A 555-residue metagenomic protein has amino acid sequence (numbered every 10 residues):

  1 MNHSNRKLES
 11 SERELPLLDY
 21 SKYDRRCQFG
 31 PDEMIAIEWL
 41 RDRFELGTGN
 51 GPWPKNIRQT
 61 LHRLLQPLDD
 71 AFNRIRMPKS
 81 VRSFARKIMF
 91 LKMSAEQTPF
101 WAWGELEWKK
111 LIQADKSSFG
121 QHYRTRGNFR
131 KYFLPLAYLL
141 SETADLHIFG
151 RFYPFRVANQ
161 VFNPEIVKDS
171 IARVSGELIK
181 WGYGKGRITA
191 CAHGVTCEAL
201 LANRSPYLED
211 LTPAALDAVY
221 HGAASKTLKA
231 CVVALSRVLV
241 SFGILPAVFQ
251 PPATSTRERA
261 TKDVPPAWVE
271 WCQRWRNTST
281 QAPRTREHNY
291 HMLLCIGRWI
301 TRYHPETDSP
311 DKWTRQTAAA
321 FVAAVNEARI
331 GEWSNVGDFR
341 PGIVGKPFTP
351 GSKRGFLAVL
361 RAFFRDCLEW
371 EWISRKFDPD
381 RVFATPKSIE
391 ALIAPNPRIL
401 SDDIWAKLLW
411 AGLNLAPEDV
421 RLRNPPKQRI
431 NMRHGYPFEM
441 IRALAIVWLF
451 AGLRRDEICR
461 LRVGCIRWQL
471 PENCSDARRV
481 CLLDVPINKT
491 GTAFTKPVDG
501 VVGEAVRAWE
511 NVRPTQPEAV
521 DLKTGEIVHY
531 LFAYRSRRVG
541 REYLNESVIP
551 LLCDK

Functional and structural regions predicted by a protein language model:
M1-K427, I446, A508: Charge-rich, intrinsically disordered N-terminal extensions that act as flexible nucleic-acid engagement or regulatory
N2, P31, I35, L357 (+3 more regions): Basic, alpha-helical nucleic-acid-contacting "clamp/cap" segments
N2-H3, K312, A320, W372 (+8 more regions): Conserved tyrosine-mediated DNA breakage-rejoining catalytic core shared by Y-recombinases
R286, E457-L461: Alpha-helix N-cap/helix-start motif at helix boundaries, enriched for small hydrophobics
N289, W405, P437-R442, E546: Short, leucine-enriched amphipathic alpha-helices that occur as contiguous helical runs
D338-L357, R429-A443, A477-L482, T524-H529: Glycine-rich, flexible loop segments associated with nucleotide phosphate handling
R361-A362, P437-R454: Short pre-functional
R375, R455-D456, P517-A519: Acidic/polar loop patches that form or flank catalytic/metal-binding clefts of enzymes that bind anionic ligands
